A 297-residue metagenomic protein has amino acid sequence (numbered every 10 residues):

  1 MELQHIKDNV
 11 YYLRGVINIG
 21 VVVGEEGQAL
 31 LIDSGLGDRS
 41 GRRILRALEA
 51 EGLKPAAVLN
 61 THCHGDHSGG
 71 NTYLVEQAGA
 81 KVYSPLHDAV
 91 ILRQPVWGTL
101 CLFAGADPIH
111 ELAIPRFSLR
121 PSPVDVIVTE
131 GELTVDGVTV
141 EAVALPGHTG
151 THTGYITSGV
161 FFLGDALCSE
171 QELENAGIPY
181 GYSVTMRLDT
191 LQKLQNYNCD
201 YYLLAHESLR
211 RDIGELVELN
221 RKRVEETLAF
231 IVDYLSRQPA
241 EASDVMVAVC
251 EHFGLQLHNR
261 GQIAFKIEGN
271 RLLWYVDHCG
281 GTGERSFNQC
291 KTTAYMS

Functional and structural regions predicted by a protein language model:
M1-E51, G154-A166: Conserved beta-strand hairpin/beta-sheet module of binuclear metal-dependent hydrolase folds, prominently
E2, Y11, K81, V126 (+2 more regions): Conserved beta-strand segments of alpha/beta enzyme cores
N9, V22, D33, L48 (+9 more regions): Divalent metal-coordination and catalytic microenvironments
Y11, H67, A144: Conserved HGGG/HGGXW glycine-rich cap/lid loop of the alpha/beta-hydrolase fold
L30, L59, V82, V160-L163 (+1 more regions): Residue-level marker for buried hydrophobic side chains located in beta-strands that build the well-ordered beta-sheet
L36-G37, E132, T139-P146, G150-L228: Metallo-beta-lactamase
R42, R46-E132: Active-site HxH/HxHxD metal-binding segment of metal-dependent hydrolases
F230-S297: C-terminal regulatory/interaction regions
